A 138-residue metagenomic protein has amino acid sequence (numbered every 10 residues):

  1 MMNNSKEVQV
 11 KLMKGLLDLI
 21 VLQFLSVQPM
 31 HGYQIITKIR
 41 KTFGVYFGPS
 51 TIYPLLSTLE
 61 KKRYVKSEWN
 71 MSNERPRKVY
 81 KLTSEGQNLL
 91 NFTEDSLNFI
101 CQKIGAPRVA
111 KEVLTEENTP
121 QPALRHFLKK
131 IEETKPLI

Functional and structural regions predicted by a protein language model:
M1-V10: Short, Lys/Arg-enriched N-terminal segment that forms or immediately precedes the first helix of a structured domain
Q9-Y53: N-terminal helix-turn-helix DNA-binding core of bacterial DNA-binding proteins
Y53-E60: Short, hydrophobic-biased segments on the C-terminal half of alpha helices that form "recognition helices"
R63: Glycine-centered, phosphate/nucleic-acid-interacting loop/turn motifs that mediate DNA/RNA or nucleotide
S67: Short beta-strand "wing" residues that participate in macromolecule-binding interfaces
S72-E94: Basic, amphipathic "hinge/linker" alpha-helix immediately C-terminal to the N-terminal HTH DNA-binding motif
N91-I138: Amphipathic alpha-helical dimerization/coiled-coil segments that flank or bridge DNA-binding/regulatory modules
